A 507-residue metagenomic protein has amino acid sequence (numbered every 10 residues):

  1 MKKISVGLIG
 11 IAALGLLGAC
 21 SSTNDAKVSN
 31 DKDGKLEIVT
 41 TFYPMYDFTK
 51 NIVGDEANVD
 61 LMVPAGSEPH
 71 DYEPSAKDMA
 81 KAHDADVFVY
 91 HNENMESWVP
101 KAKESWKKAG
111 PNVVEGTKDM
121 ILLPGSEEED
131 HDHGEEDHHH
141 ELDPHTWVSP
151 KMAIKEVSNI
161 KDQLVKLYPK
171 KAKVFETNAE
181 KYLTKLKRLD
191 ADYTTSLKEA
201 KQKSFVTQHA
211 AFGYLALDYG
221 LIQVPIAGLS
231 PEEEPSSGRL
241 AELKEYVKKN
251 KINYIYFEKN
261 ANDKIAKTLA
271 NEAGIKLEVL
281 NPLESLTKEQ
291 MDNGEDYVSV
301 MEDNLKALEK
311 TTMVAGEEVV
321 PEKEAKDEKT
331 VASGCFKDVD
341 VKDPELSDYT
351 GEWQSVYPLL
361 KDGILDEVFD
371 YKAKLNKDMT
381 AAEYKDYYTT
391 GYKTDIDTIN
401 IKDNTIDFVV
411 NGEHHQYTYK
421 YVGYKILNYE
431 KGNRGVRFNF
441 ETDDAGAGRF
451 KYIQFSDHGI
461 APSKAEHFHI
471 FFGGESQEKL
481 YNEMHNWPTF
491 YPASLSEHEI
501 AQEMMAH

Functional and structural regions predicted by a protein language model:
S5-G10, G18-D340, T350-S355, T442-A447 (+2 more regions): Extracytoplasmic metal-acquisition and chelation regions
F205, T389-R434: Mid-length scaffold segments of soluble, non-membrane domains
Y214-A216, G363-I364, Y417: Short acidic/glycine-rich loop or secondary-structure boundary segments that cap or lie
L308, H467-H469: Extracellular/periplasmic low-complexity linear segments
C335-D338, K342-P344, Q354-T405, D443-A461: Short, solvent-exposed loop/hinge segments that bridge or flank secondary-structure elements
T418-A465: An exposed acidic His-Trp-rich patch
